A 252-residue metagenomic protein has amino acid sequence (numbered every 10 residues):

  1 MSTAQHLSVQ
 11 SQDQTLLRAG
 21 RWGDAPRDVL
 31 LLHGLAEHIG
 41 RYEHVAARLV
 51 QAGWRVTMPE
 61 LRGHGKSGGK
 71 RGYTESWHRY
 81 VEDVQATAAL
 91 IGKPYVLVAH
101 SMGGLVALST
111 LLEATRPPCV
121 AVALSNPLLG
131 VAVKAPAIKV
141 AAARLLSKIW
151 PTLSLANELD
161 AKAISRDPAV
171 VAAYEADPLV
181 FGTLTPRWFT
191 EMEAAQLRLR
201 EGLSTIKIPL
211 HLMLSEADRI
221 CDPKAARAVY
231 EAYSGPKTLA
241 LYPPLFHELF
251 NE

Functional and structural regions predicted by a protein language model:
M1-W22: N-terminal cap/lid segment of alpha/beta-hydrolase-fold proteins
P26, G34-E37: Active-site glycine-rich loops that stabilize anionic/oxyanionic intermediates across multiple enzyme folds
A36-I39, G65-I91: Catalytic nucleophile-loop/oxyanion-hole region of alpha/beta-hydrolase and closely related hydrolase-like folds
A46-G69: Conserved alpha/beta-hydrolase
M102-T185: Alpha/beta-hydrolase-fold enzymes
I206, L212-L214, D218: Short beta-strand/loop motif that positions the catalytic acidic residue of the alpha/beta-hydrolase fold
I208, D222-E231: Short alpha-helix in the alpha/beta-hydrolase fold that links the catalytic acid
L245-E252: Catalytic histidine-centered segment of alpha/beta-hydrolase-like enzymes
